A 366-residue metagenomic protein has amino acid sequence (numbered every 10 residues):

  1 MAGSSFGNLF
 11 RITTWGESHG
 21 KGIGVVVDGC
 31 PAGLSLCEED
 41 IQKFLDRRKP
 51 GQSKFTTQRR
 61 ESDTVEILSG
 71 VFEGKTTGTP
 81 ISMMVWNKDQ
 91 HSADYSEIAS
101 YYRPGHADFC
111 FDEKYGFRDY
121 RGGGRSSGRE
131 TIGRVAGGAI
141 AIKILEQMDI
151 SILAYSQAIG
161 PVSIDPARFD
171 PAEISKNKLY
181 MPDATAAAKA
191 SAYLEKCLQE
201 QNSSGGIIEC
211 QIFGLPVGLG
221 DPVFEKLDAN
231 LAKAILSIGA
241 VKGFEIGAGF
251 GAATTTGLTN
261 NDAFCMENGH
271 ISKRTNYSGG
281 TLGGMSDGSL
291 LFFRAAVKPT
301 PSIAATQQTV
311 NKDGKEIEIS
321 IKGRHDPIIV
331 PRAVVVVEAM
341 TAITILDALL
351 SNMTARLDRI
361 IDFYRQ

Functional and structural regions predicted by a protein language model:
M1-R59: N-terminal, positively charged regions that mediate nucleic acid binding
R11, S302-Q366: Internal helix-turn-beta structural module
R11-T14, D119-E130, V217-D221, N276-T281 (+1 more regions): A short glycine/serine-rich beta->alpha loop
W15, K21, Q201-S204, I208-E316: Glycine-rich anion/phosphate-binding loop at the beta-strand->alpha-helix junction
K21-G33, G128-I150, E225, A229-K233 (+3 more regions): Alpha-helical support elements that line or immediately flank enzyme active sites and cofactor-binding pockets
F44-P104, D108: Glycine-rich, N-terminal phosphate-binding loop and its surrounding beta-alpha-beta segment
A99-G124, Q307-H325: Short acidic, glycine/tyrosine-flanked loop/strand segments centered on an H-E-D-like triad
E113-V223: Glycine-rich, mobile lid/loop segments that gate access to catalytic sites or pores
